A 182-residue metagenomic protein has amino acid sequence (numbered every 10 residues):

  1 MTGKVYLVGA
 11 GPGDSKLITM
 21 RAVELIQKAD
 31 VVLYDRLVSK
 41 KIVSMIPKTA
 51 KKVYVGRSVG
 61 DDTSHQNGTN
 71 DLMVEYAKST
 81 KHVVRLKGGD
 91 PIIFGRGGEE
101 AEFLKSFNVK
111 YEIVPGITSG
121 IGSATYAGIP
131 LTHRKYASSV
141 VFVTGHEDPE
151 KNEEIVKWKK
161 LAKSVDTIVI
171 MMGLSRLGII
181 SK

Functional and structural regions predicted by a protein language model:
M1-A10, S15, M20-I117, G122: Class I S-adenosyl-L-methionine
T2-V5, K110-E112, T118-K182: Beta-strand/loop-alpha-helix module characteristic of Rossmann-like adenine-cofactor folds
